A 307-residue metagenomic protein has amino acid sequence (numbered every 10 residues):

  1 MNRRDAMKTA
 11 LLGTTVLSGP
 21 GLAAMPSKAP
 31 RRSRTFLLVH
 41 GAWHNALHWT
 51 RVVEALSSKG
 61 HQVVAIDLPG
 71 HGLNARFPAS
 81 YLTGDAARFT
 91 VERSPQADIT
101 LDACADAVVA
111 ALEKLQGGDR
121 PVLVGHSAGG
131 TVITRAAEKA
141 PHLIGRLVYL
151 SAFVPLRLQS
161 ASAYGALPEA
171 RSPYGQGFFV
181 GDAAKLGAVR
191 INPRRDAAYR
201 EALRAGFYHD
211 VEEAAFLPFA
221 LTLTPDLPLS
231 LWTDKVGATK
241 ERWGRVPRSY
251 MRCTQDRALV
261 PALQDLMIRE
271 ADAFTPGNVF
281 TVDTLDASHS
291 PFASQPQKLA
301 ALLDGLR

Functional and structural regions predicted by a protein language model:
M1, G21-T35, E54: C-terminal segment of N-terminal export signals and the immediately downstream linker at the start of the mature
D5-A24: N-terminal export signals
T35-T90: Conserved HGGG/HGGXW glycine-rich cap/lid loop of the alpha/beta-hydrolase fold
H71-P121, E138-K139, Y164-A166: Active-site loop/oxyanion-hole signature of alpha/beta-hydrolase fold enzymes
V124-R157, A161: Conserved hydrolase catalytic core segment
Y149-V189: Flexible "cap/lid" loop of the alpha/beta hydrolase fold
P225-G277, T284: Conserved serine/cysteine hydrolase catalytic core
F280-R307: Catalytic active-site module of serine/aspartate enzymes centered on a nucleophile-bearing elbow/loop
